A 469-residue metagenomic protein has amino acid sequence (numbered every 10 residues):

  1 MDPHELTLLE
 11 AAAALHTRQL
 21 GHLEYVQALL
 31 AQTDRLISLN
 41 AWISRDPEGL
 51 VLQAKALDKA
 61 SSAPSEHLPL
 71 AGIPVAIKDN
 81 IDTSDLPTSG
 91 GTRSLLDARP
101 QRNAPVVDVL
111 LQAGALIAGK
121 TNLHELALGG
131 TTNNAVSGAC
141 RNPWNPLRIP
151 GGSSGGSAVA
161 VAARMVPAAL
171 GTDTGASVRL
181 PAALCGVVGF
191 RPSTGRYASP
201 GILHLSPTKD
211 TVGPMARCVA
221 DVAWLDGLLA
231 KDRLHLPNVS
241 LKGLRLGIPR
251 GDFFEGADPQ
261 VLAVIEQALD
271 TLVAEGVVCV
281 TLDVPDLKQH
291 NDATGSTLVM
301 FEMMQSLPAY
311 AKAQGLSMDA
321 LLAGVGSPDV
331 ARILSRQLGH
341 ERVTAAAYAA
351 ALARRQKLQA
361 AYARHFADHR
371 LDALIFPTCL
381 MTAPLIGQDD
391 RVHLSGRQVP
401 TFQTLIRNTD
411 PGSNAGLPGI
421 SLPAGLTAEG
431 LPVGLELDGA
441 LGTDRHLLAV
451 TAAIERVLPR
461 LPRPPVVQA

Functional and structural regions predicted by a protein language model:
M1-K55, Q267, A274-G276, R463-A469: An N-terminal boundary/leader segment
H22-Q27, K55, P259-V284, P308-A323 (+2 more regions): Acyltransferase
L29, L50, V222, L246 (+4 more regions): Residue-level signal for inorganic ion chemistry
R35, Q112, A163-E255, E266-E275 (+3 more regions): Structural helix-boundary/capping segments
L57-P74, V239-G247: Immediate post-signal peptide segment of exported/extracytoplasmic ligand-binding proteins
P69-V212, P249-G251, F376-R397: Short glycine/serine-rich loop/turn segments
L70-G90, G243-R245, F301-A363, M381 (+1 more regions): Short helix-loop capping/hinge segments that flank enzyme active sites or metal/cofactor-binding pockets
G243-R245, P249-D252, L282-T297, V330-R342: Flexible, acidic loop-helix segments that line cofactor/substrate-binding pockets
